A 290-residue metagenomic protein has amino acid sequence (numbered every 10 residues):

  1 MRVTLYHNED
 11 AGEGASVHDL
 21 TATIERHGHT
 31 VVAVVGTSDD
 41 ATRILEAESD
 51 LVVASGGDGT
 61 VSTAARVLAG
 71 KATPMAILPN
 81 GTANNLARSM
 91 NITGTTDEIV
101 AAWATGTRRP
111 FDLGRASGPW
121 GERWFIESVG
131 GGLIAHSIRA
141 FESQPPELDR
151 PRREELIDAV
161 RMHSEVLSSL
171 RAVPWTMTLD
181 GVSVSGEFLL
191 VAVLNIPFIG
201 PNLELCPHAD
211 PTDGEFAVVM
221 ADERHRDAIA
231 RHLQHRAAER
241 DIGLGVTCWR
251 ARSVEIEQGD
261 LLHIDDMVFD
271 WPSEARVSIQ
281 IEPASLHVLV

Functional and structural regions predicted by a protein language model:
M1-S55, S62, D97-A101: ATP/NTP phosphate-donor binding region
T4-L5, H18, H27, V32-G36 (+2 more regions): Catalytic core of DAGKc-family lipid kinases
G12-S16, G200-P201, L286: Short N-terminal binding/cap micro-motifs at the start of the first secondary-structure element
S55-G57, L78-N80: Glycine-rich beta-strand-to-loop/alpha-helix junction loops that act as flexible
T60-K71: Short Gly/Thr/Asp-enriched flexible loops that form oxyanion-binding sites at enzyme active sites
G130, I134, A192-L205, V268: Glycine-rich phosphate/pyrophosphate-binding beta-alpha loops
P145-I157, F198-D227: Gly/Ser/Thr-rich active-site loops/lids in small-molecule metabolic enzymes that frequently grip phosphoryl groups
L179-D180, S185, D210-V290: ATP/nucleoside-binding phosphotransfer catalytic cores, i.e., glycine-rich phosphate-binding loops
